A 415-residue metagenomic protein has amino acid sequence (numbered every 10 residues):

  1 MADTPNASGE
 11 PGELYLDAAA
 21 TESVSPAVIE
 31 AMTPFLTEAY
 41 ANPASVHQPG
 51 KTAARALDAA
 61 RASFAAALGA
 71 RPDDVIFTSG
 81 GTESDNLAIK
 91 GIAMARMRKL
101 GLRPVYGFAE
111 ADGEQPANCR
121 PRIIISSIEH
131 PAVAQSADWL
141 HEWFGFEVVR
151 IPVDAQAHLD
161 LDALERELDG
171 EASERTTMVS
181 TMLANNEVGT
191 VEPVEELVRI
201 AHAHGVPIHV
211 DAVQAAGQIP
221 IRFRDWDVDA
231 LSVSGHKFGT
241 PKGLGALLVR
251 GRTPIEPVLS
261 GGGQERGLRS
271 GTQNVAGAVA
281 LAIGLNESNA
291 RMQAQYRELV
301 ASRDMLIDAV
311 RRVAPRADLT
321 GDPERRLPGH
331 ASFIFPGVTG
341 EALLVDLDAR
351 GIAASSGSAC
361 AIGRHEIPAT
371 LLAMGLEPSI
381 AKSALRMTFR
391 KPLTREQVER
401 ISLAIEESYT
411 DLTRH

Functional and structural regions predicted by a protein language model:
M1-H415: Pyridoxal 5′-phosphate
